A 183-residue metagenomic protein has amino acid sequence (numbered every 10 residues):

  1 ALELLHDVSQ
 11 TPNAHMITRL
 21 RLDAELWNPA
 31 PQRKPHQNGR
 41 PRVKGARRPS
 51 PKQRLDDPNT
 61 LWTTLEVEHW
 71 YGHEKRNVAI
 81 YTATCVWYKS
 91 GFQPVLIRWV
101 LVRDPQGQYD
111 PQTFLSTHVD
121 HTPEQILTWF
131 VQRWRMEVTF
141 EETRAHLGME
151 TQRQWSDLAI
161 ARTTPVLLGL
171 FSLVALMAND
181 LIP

Functional and structural regions predicted by a protein language model:
A1-P183: Single, function-defining residue in the core of a domain
